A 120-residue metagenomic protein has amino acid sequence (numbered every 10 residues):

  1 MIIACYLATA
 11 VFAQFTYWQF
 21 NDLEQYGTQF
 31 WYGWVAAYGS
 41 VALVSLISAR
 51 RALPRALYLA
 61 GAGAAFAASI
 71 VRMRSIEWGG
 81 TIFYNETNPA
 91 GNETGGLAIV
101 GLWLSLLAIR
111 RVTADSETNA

Functional and structural regions predicted by a protein language model:
M1-A120: Domain-scale activation on soluble regions of proteins
